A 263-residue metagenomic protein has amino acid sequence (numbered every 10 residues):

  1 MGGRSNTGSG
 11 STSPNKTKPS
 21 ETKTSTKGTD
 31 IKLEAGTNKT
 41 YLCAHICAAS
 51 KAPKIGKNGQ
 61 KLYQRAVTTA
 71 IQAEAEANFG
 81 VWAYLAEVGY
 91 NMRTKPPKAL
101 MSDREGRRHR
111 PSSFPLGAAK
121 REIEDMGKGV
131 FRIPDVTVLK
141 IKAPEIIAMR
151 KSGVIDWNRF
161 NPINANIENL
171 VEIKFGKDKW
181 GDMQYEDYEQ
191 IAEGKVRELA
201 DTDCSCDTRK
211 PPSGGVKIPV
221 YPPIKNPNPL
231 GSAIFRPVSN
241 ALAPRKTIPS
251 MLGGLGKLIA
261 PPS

Functional and structural regions predicted by a protein language model:
M1-G2, G10-P14, P19, K27 (+5 more regions): Active-site or metal-binding loop neighborhoods of secreted/extracellular toxin and effector enzymes
G2-E74, S213: Charged, often low-complexity linker/regulatory segments
R4-N6, T24, K32, L85 (+5 more regions): Compositionally biased, low-complexity repeat tracts
Y41, Y63, Y84, Y90 (+2 more regions): Sequence-level detector for tyrosine residue identity
A48, P53-N166: Active-site metal-binding core of divalent-cation-utilizing nuclease and nuclease-like domains
